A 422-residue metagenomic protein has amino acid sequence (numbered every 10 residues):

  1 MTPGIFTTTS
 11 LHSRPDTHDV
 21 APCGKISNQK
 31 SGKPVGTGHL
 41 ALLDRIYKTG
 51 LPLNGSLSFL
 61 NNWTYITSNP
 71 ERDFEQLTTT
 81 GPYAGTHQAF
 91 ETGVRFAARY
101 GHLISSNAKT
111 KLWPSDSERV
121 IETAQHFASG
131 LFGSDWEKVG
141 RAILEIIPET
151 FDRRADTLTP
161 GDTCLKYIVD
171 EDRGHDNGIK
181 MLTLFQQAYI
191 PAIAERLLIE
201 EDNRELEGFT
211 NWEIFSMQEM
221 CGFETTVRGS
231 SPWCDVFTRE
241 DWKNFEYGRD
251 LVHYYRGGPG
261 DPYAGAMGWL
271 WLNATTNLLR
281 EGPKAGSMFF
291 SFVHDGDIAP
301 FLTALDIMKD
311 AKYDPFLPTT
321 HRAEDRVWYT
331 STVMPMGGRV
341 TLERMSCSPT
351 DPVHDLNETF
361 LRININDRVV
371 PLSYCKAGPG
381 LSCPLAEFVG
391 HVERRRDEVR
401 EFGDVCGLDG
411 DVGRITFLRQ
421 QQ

Functional and structural regions predicted by a protein language model:
M1-K111, S115-Q422: Signature for phosphate-centric chemistry
